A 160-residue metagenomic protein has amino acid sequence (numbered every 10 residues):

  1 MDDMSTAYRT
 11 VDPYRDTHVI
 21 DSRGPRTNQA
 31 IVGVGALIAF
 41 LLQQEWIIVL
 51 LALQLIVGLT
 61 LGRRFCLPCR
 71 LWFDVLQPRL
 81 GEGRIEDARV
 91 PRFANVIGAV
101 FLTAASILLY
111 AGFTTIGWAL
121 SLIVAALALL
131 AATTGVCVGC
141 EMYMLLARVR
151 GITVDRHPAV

Functional and structural regions predicted by a protein language model:
M1-V160: Membrane-interfacial helix-loop segments of redox and metal-homeostasis proteins, especially TM-loop-TM junctions
